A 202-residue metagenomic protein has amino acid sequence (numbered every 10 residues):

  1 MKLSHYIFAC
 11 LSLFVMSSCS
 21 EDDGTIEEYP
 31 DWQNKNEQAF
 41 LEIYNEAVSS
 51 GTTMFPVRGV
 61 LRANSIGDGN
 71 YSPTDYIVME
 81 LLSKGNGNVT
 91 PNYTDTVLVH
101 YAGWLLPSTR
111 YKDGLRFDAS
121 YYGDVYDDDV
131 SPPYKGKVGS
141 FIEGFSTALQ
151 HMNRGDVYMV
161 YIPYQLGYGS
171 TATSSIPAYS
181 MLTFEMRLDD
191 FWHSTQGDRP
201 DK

Functional and structural regions predicted by a protein language model:
M1-C19: Sec-dependent bacterial lipoprotein signal peptides
C19-K202: Cross-family detector of peptidyl-prolyl cis-trans isomerase
